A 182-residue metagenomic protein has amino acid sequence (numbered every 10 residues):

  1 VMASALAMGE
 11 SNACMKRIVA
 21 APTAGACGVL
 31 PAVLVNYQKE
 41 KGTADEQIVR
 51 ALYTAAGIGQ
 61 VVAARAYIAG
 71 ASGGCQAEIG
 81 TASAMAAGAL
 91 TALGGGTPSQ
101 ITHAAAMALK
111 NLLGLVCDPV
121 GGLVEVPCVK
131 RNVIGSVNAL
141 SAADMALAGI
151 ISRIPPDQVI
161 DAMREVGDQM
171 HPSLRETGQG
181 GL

Functional and structural regions predicted by a protein language model:
V1-N12, Q47-Y67, N111-P119: Acidic-glycine-rich active-site phosphate/pyrophosphate-binding loop
M15-V19, I68-G74, L123-V126: Active-site-adjacent structural elements in folded domains
M15-V33, C75-A82: Conserved phosphate/anionic-ligand binding catalytic regions in large, soluble enzymes, centered on
I18-C27, Y37-K39, T43-E46, R50: Glycine- and small hydrophobic-enriched segments that form the cores of compact globular domains
P31-G42, A87-G95: Alpha-helical support elements that line or immediately flank enzyme active sites and cofactor-binding pockets
T54-A55, E78-M85, A108: Hydrophobic alpha-helical segments embedded in the membrane of multi-pass proteins
A63, Y67-Q76, A82-S83, A87-T91: N-terminal glycine-/lysine-enriched basic segments
G88-L182: Functionally critical mobile loop/hinge segments
